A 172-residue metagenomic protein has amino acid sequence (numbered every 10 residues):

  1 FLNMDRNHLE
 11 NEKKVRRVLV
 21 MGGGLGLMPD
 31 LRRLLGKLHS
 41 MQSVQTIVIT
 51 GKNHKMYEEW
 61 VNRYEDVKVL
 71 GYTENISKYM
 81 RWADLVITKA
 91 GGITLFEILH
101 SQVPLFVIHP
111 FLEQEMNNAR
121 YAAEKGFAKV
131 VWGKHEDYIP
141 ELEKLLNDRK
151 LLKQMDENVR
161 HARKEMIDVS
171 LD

Functional and structural regions predicted by a protein language model:
D5, E10-W82: Donor-nucleotide binding loops and adjacent catalytic segments primarily of GT-B fold Leloir glycosyltransferases
K55-E58, T94, E113-A119: Short, glycine/polar-rich helix-capping loops at beta-to-alpha or helix-loop-helix junctions that flank or form
S77, L95-S101, R120: Short alpha-helical segment that forms part of, or immediately flanks, the ligand-binding pocket in carbohydrate-active
R81-G91: Acidic donor-binding loop of glycosyltransferase active sites
D84, Q102-P104: A short alpha->beta transition loop at the rim of the catalytic pocket in nucleotide-sugar-dependent
E124-G126, V130, K134-L151: C-terminal "capping" alpha-helix adjacent to the active site of nucleotide-linked donor transferases in cell-envelope
L151-E165: A short, well-ordered alpha-helix in the C-terminal region of glycosyltransferases
K164-D172: C-terminal alpha-helical cap of glycosyltransferases
